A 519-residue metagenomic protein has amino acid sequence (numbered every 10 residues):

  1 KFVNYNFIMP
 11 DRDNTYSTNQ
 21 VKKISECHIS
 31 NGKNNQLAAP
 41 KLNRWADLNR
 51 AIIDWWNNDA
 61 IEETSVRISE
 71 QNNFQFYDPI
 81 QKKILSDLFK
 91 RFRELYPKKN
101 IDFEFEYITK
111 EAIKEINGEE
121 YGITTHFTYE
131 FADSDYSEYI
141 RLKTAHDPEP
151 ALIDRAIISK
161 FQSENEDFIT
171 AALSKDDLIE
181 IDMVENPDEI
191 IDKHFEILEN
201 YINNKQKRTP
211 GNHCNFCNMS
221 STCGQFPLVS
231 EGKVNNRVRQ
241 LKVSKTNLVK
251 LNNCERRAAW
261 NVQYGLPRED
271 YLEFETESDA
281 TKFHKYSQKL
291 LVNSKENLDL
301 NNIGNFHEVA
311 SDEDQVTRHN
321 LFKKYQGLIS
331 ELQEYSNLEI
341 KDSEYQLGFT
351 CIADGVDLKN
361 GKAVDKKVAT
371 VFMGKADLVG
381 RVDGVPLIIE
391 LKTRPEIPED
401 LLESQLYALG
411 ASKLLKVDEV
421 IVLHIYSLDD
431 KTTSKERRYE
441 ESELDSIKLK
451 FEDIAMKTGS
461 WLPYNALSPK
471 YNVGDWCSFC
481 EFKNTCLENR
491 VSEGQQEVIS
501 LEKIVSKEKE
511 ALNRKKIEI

Functional and structural regions predicted by a protein language model:
K1-N73, H213, G224-N302, G355 (+3 more regions): Charged, glycine-rich intrinsically disordered N-terminal tails and low-complexity linkers that flank
F2-T18, N117, A145-P150, S159-R237 (+2 more regions): Metal-dependent nuclease catalytic regions and adjoining charged, substrate-binding loops involved in nucleic-acid end
I8, E94-D102, D192-F274, N305-D312 (+3 more regions): Phosphate/pyrophosphate-recognition segments in soluble nucleotide-handling domains
S30-K33, I140, T170-L178, A258-R268 (+3 more regions): Short acidic (Asp/Glu) and glycine-rich catalytic loops that position anionic groups and cofactors
P40-E115, L272-D365: A non-catalytic, helix-rich entry segment at domain boundaries
Q81, P150-D154, I190, D279 (+2 more regions): Hydrophobic (often cysteine-bearing) scaffold residues that line and stabilize catalytic clefts of nucleotide/cofactor
F103-F161, F349-L414, K450, I454-T458: Non-catalytic protein-protein interaction segments used by genome-maintenance enzymes to assemble and couple activities
K160-E164, G265, K289-N293, L409-L414: Active-site catalytic microenvironments for nucleophilic, acid-base chemistry
